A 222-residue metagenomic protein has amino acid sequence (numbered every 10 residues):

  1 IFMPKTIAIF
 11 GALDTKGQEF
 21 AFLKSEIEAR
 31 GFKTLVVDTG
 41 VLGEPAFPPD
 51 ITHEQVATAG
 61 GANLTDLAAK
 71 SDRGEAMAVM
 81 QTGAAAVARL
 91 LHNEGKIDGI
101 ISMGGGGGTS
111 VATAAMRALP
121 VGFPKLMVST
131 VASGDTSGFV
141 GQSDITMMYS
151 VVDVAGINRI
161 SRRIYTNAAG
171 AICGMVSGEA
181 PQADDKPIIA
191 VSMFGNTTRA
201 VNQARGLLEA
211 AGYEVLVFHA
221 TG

Functional and structural regions predicted by a protein language model:
M3-E44, G99, G108-A118, G122-M127: N-terminal phosphate-binding or glycine-rich loops at protein starts, especially the Walker A/P-loop of NTPases
T6-A12, L67-A76, H92, K96-G104 (+1 more regions): Short glycine-rich or small-residue beta-strand-to-loop segments that form or flank ligand, phosphate, metal/Fe-S
T15-Q18, F22, E75-G83, G107-S110 (+6 more regions): Conserved active-site and cofactor/substrate-binding residues in soluble primary-metabolism enzymes
K16-R30, L35-V36, V41-E54, D184-G222: Glycine-rich phosphate/diphosphate-binding loop of Rossmann-like nucleotide-binding domains
K24-E26, V36, G40-L42, P48-A57 (+4 more regions): Segments that form or flank anion-binding pockets
P48-K96: Phosphate/nucleotide-donor binding subsite
A68-K70, D135-N196: Cap/lid and interdomain-hinge subdomains that line or gate substrate/regulatory clefts in soluble alpha/beta enzymes
G99, V111-V140, Y149, E214-G222: Short, acidic/small-residue loops that bind anionic groups at enzyme active sites
